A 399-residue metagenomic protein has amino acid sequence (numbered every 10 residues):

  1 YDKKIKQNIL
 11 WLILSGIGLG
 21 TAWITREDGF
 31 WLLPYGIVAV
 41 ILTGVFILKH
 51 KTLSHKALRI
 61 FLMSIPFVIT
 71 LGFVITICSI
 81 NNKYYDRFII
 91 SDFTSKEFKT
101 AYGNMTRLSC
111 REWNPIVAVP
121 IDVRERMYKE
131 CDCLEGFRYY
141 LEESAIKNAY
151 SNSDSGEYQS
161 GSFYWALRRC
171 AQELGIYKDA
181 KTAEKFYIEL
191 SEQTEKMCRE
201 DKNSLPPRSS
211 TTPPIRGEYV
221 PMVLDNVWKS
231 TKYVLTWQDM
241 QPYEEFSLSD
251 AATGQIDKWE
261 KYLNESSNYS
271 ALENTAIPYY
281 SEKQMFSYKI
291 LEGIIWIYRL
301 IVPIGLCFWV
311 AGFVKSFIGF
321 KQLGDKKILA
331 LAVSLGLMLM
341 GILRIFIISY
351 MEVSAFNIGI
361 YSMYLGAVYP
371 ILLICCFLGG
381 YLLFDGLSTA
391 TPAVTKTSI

Functional and structural regions predicted by a protein language model:
D2-G20, K56-L58: Short hydrophobic alpha-helices at membrane interfaces in multi-pass membrane enzymes
L12-R26, T70-I77: Membrane-interface alpha helices of multi-pass inner-membrane proteins
W23-L32, N81-Y85, I348-A367: Membrane-interface catalytic loops of GT-C/OST-like multi-pass glycosylation enzymes that act
D28-T43: Transmembrane-embedded, aromatic-rich helix segments that form part of the hydrophobic channel/pocket engaging
P34, V38, I301-F308, S362-C375: Membrane-embedded alpha-helical segments of multi-pass membrane proteins, especially the transmembrane helices
I47-K49, F317-K321, I345-I358: Juxtamembrane "helix-exit" motif on the non-cytosolic side of transmembrane helices
T70-V223: Juxtamembrane membrane-water interface segments immediately following transmembrane helices in multi-pass
E189, M197-M338: Membrane-interface anchor segments at the N-terminal boundary of transmembrane helices in multi-pass membrane enzymes
